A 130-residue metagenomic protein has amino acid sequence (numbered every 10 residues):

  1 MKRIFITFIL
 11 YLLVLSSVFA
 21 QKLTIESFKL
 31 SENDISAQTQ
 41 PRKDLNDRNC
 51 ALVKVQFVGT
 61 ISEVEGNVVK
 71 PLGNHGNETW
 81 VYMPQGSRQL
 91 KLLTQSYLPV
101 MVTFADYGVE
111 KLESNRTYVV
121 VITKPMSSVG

Functional and structural regions predicted by a protein language model:
M1-I4: Positively charged n-region of N-terminal signal peptides that target proteins for export
T7-S16: Bacterial N-terminal signal peptides
Q21-G130: Short loop/turn and low-complexity linker motifs enriched in small/turn-promoting residues
